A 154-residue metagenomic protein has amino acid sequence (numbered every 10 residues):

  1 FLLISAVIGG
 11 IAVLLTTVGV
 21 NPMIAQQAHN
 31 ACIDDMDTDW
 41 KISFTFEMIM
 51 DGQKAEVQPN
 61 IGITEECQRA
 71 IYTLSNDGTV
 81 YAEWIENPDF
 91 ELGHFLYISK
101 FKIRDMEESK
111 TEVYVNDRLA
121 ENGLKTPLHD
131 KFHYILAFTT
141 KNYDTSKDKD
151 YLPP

Functional and structural regions predicted by a protein language model:
F1-P154: Ubiquitin-like/PB1-type beta-grasp interaction modules and other compact soluble beta-rich domains
